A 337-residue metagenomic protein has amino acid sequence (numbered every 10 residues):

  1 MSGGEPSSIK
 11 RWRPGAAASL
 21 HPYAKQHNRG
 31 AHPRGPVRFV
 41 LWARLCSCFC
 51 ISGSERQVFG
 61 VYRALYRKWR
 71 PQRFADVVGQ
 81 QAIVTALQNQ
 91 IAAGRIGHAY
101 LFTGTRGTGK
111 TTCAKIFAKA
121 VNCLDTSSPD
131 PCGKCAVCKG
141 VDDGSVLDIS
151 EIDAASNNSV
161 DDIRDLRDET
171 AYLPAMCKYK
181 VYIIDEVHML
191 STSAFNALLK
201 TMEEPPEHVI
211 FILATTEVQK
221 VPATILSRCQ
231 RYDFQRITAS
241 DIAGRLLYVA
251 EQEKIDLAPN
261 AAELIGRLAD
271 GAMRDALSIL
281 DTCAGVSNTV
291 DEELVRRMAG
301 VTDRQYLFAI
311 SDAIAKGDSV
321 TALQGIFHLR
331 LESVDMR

Functional and structural regions predicted by a protein language model:
S8, P36-W42, C46-R231: P-loop/Walker A NTP-binding region and its immediately flanking N-terminal helices in P-loop NTPase folds
S8-A17, H21, Q26-R44: Positively charged N-terminal leader segments that act as targeting/secretion signals
H21-K25, R38, C50, V121 (+7 more regions): Hydrophobic alpha-helical elements and their junctions with loops/disorder across both membrane and soluble proteins
I83, K119, A136, G140-L147 (+5 more regions): Extended, largely alpha-helical regulatory/partner-binding modules appended to the mid-to-C-terminal parts
